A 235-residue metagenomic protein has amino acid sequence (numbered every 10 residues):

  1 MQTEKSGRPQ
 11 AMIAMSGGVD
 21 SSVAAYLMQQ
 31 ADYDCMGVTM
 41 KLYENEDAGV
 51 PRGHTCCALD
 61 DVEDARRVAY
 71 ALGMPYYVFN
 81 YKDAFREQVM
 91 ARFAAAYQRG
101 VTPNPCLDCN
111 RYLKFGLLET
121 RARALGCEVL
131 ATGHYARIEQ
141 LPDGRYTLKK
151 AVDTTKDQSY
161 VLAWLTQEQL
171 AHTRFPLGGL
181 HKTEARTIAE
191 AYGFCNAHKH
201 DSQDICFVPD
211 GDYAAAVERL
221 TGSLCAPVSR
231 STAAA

Functional and structural regions predicted by a protein language model:
M1-A163, R174, K182-A185, E190: ATP-dependent adenylation/nucleotidyltransferase module used to activate substrates
W164-A234: Internal nucleotide-binding/catalytic subdomain
